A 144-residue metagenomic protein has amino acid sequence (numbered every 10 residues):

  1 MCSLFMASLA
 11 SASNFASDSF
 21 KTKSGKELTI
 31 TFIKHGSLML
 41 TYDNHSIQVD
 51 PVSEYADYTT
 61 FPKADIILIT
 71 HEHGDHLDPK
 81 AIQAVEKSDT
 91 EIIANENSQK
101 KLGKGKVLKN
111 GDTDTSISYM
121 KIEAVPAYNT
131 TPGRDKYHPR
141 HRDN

Functional and structural regions predicted by a protein language model:
M1-S8: Bacterial N-terminal signal peptides
F5, F20-K23, I67, D75: Homeobox/homeodomain signature
S8-S11, D89: Intrinsic low-complexity, intrinsically disordered segments enriched in polar/basic residues
S13-P62, L108-N144: Core dinuclear metal-dependent hydrolase active-site scaffold
S53-S98: Active-site metal-binding motif and surrounding structural segment of the metallo-beta-lactamase
K80-T130: Portal/gating segments that form or line small-molecule/metal binding sites
